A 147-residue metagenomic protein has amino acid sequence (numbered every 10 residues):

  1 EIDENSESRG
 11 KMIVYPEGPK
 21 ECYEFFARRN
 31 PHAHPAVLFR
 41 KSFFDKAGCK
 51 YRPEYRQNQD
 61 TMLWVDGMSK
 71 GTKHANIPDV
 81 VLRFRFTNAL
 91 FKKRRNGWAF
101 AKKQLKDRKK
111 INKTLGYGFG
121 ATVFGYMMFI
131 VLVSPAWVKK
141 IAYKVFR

Functional and structural regions predicted by a protein language model:
E1: A short, conserved acidic/glycine-rich loop-to-beta-strand motif that forms the donor nucleotide-sugar/metal
E4-E7, K11-A99: Conserved nucleotide-sugar donor-binding catalytic segment
C49, M62, S69, H74-R147: C-terminal subregions of glycosyltransferases and related glycan-biosynthesis enzymes
